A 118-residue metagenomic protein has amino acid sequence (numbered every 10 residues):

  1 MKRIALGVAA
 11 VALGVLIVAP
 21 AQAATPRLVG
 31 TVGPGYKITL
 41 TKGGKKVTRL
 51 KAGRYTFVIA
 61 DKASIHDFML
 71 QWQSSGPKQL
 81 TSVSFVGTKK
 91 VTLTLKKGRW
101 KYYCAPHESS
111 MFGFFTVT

Functional and structural regions predicted by a protein language model:
M1-V8: Bacterial N-terminal signal peptides that target proteins for export
V15-Q22: C-terminal segment of classical bacterial N-terminal signal peptides
A24-K42, I65-H66, V83-T118: Extracellular/periplasmic metallocenter environments
Y36, G53-F57: Structural beta-strand segments of beta-rich domains
K42-R49: Short beta-strand segments of immunoglobulin-like
Y55, S64-M69: Short beta-strand/loop motifs in extracellular/secreted proteins, especially within beta-sandwich accessory domains
A60-K62: Acidic, Ser/Thr
D67-F68, S75-S82: Surface-exposed loop/edge segments in extracytoplasmic proteins
